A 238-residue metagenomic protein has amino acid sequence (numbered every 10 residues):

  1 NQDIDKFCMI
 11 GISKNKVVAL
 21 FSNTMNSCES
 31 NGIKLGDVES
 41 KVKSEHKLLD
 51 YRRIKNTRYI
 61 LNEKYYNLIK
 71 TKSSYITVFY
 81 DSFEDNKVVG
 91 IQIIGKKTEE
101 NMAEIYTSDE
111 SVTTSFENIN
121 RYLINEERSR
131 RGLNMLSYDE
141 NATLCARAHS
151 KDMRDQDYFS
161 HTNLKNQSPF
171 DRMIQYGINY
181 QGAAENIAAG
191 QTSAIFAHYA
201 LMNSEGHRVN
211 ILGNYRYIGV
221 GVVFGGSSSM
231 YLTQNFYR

Functional and structural regions predicted by a protein language model:
N1-N31, R58-S108, Q234-R238: Amphipathic N-proximal alpha-helical interface segments
D3-C8, S13-M25, R147-Q191: Short, surface-exposed glycine/acidic/tryptophan-bearing loops
F21-Y75, P169-R238: A well-ordered secondary-structure block
N26-I33, I105-S115, S129-D139, D155-S160 (+2 more regions): Second-shell loop/turn segments in exported
V38-K41, K97-E99, D109-T114, D155-Q156 (+1 more regions): Short, low-complexity, polar/charged sequence segments that are solvent-exposed and flexible
Y65, S82-E84, G90-M102, E110-R130 (+3 more regions): Acidic, serine/threonine- and glycine-rich low-complexity intrinsically disordered segments that serve as flexible
V112-D171, N214-I218: Short, well-ordered surface patches within globular domains
